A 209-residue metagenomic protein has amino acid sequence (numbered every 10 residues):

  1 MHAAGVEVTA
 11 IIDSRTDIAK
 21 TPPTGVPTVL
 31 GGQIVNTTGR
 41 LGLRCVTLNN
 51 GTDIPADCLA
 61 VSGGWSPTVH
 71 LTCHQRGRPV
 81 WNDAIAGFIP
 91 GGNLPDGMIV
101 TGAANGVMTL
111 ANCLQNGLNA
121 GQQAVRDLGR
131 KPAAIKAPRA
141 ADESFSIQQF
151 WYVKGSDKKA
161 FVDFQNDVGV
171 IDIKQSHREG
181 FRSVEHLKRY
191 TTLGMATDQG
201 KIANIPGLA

Functional and structural regions predicted by a protein language model:
M1-A209: Residues forming the flavin
